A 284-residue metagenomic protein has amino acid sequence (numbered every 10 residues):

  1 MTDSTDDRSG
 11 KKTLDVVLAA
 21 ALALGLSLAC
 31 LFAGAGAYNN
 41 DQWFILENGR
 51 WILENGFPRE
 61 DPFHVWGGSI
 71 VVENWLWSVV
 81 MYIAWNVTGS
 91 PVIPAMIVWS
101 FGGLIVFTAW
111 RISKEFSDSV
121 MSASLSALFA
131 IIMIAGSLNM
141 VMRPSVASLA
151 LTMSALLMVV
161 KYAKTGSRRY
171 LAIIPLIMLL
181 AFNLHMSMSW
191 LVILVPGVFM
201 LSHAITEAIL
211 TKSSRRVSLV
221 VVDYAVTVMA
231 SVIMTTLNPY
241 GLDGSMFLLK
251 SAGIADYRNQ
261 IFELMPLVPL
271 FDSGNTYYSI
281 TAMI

Functional and structural regions predicted by a protein language model:
M1-L31, D223: Start-transfer (signal-anchor) and selected internal transmembrane alpha helices of multi-pass inner/ER membrane
A33-E60: Extracytoplasmic loop-helix module adjacent to an early transmembrane segment
D41, L53-P58, W66, M186-I284: Transmembrane catalytic cores of multi-pass membrane glycosyltransferases and polysaccharide-assembly enzymes
G67-V92: Short hydrophobic/aromatic helix or loop-helix immediately within or flanking a transmembrane segment in polytopic
M96-F116: Transmembrane-helix motifs of polytopic, lipid-linked glycan transferases
T108, I132, A147-T165, G197-A204: Specific aromatic-rich, kink-prone transmembrane helix
N139-A147: Short acidic/glycine- and proline-prone juxtamembrane loop motifs at membrane-interface regions of multi-pass membrane
M158-L179, V222-V226: Short hydrophobic alpha-helices at membrane interfaces in multi-pass membrane enzymes
